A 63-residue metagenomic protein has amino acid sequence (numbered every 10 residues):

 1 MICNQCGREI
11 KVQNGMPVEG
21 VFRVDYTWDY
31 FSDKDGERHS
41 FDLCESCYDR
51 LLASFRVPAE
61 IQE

Functional and structural regions predicted by a protein language model:
M1-E63: Acidic/histidine-enriched, beta-strand-rich ligand/metal-binding domains
